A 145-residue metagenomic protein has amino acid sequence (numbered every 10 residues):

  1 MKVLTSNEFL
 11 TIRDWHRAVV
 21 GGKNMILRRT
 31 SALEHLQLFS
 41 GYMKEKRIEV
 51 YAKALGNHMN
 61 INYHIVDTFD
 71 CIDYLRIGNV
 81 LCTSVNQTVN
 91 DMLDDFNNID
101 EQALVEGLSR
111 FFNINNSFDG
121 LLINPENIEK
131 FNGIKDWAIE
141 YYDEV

Functional and structural regions predicted by a protein language model:
M1-C82, D91, N98-N124: Short gly/ser-rich loop at a beta-strand->alpha-helix junction or flexible surface loop bordering the NTP-binding
S109-V145: Charged phosphate-binding loop/patch that engages nucleotide di/tri-phosphates or the phosphate backbone of nucleic
